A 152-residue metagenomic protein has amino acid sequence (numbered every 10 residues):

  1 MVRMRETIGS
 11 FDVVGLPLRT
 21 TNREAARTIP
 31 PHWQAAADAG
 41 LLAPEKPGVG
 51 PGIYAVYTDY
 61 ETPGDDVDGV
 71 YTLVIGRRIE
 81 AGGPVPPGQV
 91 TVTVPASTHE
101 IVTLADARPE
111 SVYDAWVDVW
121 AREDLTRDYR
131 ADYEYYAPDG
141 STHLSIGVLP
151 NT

Functional and structural regions predicted by a protein language model:
M1-T152: A solvent-exposed interaction/effector surface
